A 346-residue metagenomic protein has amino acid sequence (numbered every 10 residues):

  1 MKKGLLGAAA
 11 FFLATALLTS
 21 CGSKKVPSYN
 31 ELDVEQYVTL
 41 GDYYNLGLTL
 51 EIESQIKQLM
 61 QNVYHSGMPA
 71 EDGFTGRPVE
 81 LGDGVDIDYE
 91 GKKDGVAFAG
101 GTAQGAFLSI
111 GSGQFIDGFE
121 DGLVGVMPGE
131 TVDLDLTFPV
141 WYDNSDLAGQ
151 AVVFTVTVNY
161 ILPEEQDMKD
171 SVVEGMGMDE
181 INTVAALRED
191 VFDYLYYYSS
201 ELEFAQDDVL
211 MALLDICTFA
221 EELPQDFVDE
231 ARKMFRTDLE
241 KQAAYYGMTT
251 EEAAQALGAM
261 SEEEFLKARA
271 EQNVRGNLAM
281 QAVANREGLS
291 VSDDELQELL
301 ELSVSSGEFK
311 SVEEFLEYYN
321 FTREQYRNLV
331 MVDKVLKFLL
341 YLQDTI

Functional and structural regions predicted by a protein language model:
M1-T19: Sec-dependent bacterial lipoprotein signal peptides
C21-I346: FKBP-type peptidyl-prolyl cis-trans isomerases
